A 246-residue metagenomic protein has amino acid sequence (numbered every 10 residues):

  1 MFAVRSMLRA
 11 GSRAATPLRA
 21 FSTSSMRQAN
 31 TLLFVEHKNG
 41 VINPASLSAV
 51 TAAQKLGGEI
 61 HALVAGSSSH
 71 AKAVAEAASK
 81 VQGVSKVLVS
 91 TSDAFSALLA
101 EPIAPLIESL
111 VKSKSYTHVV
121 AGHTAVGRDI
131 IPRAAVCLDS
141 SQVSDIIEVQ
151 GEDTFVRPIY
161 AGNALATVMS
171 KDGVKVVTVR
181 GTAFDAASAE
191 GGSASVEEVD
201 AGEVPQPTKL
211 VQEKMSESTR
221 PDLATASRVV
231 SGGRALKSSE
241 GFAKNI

Functional and structural regions predicted by a protein language model:
F2-I246: N-terminal glycine-rich FAD/FM-binding segment characteristic of electron-transfer flavoproteins
